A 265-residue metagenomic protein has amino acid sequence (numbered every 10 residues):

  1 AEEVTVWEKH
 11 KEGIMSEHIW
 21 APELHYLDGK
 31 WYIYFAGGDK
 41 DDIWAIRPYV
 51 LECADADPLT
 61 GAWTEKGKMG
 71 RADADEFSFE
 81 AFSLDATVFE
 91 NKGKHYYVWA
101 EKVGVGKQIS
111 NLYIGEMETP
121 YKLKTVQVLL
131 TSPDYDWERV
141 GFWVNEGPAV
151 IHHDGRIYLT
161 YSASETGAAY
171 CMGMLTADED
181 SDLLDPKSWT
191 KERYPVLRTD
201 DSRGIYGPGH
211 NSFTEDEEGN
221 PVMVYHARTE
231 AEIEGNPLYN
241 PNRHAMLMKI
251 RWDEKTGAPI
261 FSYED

Functional and structural regions predicted by a protein language model:
A1-D265: Carbohydrate-active catalytic/glycan-binding domains of CAZyme proteins, especially the secreted or lumenal ectodomains
